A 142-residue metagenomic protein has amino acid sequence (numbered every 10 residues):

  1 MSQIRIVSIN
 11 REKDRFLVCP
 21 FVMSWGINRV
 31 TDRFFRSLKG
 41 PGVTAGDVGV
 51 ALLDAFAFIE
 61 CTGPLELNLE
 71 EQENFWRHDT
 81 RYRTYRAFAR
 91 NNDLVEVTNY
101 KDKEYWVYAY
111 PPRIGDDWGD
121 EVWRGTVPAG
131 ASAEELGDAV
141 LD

Functional and structural regions predicted by a protein language model:
S2-N10, R90-N99: Short N-terminal "domain-start" leader segments that mark the transition from disordered tails or signal peptides into
I6-V43, K101-E135: Intrinsically disordered, low-complexity regulatory segments enriched in Ser/Thr/Pro and charged residues
N10, L52, E70, W76 (+2 more regions): Generic detection of intrinsically disordered/low-complexity segments and helix-coil linkers/edges
K13, E70, H78, N92-V95 (+2 more regions): Intrinsic disorder/low-complexity signal
G42, G46, V50-N92: Negatively charged, low-complexity tracts enriched in Asp/Glu with abundant Ser/Thr
G46, D93-V95, G125, D138: Residue-level marker of intrinsically disordered, low-complexity segments enriched for small/polar residues
